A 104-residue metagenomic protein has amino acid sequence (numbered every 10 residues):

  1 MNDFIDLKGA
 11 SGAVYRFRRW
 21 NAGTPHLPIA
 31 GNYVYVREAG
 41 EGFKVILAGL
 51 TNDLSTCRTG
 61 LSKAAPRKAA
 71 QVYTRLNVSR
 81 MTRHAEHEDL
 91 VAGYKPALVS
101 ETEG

Functional and structural regions predicted by a protein language model:
M1-S62, M81-L98, T102-G104: GIY-YIG nuclease catalytic motif and its immediate N-terminal context
G60-L76, R80: Aromatic- and Lys/Arg-enriched surface recognition patch
